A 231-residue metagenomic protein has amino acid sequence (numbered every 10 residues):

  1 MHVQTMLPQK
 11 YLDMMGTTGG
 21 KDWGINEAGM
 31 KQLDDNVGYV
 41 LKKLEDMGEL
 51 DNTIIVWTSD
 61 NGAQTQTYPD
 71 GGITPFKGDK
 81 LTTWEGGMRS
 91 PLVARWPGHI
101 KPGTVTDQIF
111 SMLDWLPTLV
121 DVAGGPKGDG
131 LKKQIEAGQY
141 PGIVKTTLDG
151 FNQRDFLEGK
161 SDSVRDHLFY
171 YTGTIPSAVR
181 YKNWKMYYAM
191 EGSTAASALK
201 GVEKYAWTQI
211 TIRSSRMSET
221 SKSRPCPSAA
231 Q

Functional and structural regions predicted by a protein language model:
M1, M30, V37, I54-S59 (+3 more regions): Beta-strand elements within well-structured catalytic alpha/beta cores of enzymes that handle phosphate/sulfate esters
M1-L7, G16, I25-E27, A94 (+3 more regions): Formylglycine-dependent
Q4-K10, T18-G19, W23, K42-H99 (+3 more regions): Histidine-centered active-site microenvironments of extracellular/periplasmic hydrolases and transferases
D13: Glycine- (often His-adjacent) and acidic-residue-rich active-site loop that binds/positions the CoA thioester
G20, G24-D34, T106-L113, T147: Soluble non-cytosolic domains of exported or imported proteins
A28-N36, R89-R95, K127-K132, Y205: Low-complexity, flexible helical/coil segments
Q32-D35, Y39-K43, T118-V122, D155-F156: Residue-level signal for well-ordered alpha-helical scaffold segments within enzymatic catalytic domains
A63-E85, I100-T104, Q108, L113-A230: C-terminal cap/loop subdomain of S1 sulfatases and analogous C-terminal strand-loop tails that border
